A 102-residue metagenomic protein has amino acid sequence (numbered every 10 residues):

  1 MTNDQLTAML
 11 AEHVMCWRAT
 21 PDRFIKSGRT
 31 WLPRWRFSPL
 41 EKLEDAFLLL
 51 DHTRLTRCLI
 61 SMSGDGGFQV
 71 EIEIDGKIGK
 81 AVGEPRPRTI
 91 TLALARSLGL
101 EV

Functional and structural regions predicted by a protein language model:
N3, M9-K80: N-terminal segment of the canonical double-stranded RNA-binding domain
E73-V102: Glycine-rich and polybasic anion-binding loops at the starts of cofactor/ligand-binding domains
